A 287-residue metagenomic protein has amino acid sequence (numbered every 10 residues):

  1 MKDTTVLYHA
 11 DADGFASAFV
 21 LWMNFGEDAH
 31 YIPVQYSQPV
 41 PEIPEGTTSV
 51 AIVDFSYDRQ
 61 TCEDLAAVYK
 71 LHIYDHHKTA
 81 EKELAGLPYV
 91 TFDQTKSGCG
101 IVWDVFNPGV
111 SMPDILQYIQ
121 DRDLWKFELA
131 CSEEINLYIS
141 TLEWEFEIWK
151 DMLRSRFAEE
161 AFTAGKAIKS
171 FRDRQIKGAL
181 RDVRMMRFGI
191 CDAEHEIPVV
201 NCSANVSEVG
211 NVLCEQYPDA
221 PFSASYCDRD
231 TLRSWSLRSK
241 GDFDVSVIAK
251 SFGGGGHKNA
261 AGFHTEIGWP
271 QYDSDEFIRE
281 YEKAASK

Functional and structural regions predicted by a protein language model:
M1-S140, W144, R181-K287: Replace "Mg2+/Mn2+-dependent" with "divalent metal-dependent
I139, E143-A158: Active-site acidic/histidine proton-transfer and metal-coordination neighborhood in alpha/beta enzyme cores
M152-I168, D273-K287: Short, conserved aromatic-histidine micro-motifs
E160-E196: Oxyanion-binding "anion nests"
